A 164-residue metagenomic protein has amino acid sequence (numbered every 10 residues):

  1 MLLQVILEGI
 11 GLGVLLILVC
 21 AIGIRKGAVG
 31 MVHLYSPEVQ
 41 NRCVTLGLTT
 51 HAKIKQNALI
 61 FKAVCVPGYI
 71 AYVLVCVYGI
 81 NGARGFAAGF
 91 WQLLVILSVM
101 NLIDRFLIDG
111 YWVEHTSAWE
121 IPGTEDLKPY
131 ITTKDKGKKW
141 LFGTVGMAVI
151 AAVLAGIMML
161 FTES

Functional and structural regions predicted by a protein language model:
I6-G30, I96-W112: Hydrophobic alpha-helical membrane-embedded segments
E8, G82-V99: Interfacial segments of alpha-helical transmembrane regions
L15-A58: Interfacial loop at the N-terminal end of multi-pass membrane proteins
Q40-I54, E120-K138: Short membrane-interface loop/juxtamembrane segments of multi-pass integral membrane proteins
A58-Y78, K139-V153: Core segments of transmembrane alpha-helices that mediate helix-helix packing or line hydrophobic substrate/ligand
L93, L97-D109, I131-I150: C-terminal halves and exits of single transmembrane alpha-helices
R105-E125: Juxtamembrane non-transmembrane "cap" segments at the membrane-aqueous interface of multi-pass membrane proteins
L154-S164: Juxtamembrane boundary at the C-terminal end of a transmembrane helix
